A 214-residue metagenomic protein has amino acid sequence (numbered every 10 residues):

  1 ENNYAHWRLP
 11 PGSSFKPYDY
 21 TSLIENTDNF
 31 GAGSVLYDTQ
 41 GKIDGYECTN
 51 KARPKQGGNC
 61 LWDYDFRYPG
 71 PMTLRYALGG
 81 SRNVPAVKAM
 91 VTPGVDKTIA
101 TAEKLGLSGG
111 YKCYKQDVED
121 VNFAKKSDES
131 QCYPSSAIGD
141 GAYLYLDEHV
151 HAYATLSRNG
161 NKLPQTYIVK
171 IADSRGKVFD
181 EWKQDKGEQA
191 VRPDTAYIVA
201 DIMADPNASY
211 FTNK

Functional and structural regions predicted by a protein language model:
E1-P11, F15-P17, N29-G33, Y76 (+1 more regions): A penicillin-recognizing enzyme superfamily signal
H6, R82-N83, L107: A broad detector of the eukaryotic-type serine/threonine protein kinase catalytic domain
S22, N26-G31, I43, P93 (+4 more regions): A generic secondary-structure signal for well-formed alpha-helical elements
N26, R67, K126-D128: Generic marker of residues within folded, mature protein domains
N29-T98, C132-S136, S174-D205: Conserved catalytic neighborhood of penicillin-recognizing serine enzymes
D38-T39, T101-L105, K170-I171: Short acidic/histidine-centered micro-motifs embedded in hydrophobic/aromatic stretches that mark compact functional
N50-L61, G94-V150: Mid-domain, small-residue-enriched loop/turn segments at the edges of structured enzyme/sensor domains
